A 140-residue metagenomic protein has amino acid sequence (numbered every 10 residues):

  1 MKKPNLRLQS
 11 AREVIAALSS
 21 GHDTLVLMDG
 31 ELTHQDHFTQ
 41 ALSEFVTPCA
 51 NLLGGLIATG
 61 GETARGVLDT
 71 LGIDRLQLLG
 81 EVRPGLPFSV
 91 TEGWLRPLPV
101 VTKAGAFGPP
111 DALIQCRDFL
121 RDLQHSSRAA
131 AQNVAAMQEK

Functional and structural regions predicted by a protein language model:
M1-K140: Active-site catalytic microenvironments in core metabolic enzymes, especially phosphate/sugar-handling
